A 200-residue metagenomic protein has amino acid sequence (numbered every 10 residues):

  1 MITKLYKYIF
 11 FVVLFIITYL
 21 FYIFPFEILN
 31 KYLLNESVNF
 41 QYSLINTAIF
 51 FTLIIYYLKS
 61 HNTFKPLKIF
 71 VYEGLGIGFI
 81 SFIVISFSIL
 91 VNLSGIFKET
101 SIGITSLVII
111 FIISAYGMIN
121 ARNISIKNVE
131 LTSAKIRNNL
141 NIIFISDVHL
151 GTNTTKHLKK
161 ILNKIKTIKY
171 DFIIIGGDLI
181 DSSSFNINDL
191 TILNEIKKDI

Functional and structural regions predicted by a protein language model:
M1-R122: Non-catalytic terminal accessory segments
L14-F21, L33, T152-T154, Y170 (+1 more regions): Contiguous hydrophobic segments
F64-L75, L158-I200: Core catalytic region of metal-dependent phosphoesterases/phosphodiesterases, especially metallo-beta-lactamase-like
L67-V71, L93-T105, I109, A115-Y170 (+1 more regions): N-terminal signal-anchor transmembrane helix
I80-V84, I113, E130, G176 (+1 more regions): Non-transmembrane, interaction-prone segments in cytosolic or luminal domains
I85-L90, I145-S146, I174-G177: Short beta-strands and strand-loop turn motifs
